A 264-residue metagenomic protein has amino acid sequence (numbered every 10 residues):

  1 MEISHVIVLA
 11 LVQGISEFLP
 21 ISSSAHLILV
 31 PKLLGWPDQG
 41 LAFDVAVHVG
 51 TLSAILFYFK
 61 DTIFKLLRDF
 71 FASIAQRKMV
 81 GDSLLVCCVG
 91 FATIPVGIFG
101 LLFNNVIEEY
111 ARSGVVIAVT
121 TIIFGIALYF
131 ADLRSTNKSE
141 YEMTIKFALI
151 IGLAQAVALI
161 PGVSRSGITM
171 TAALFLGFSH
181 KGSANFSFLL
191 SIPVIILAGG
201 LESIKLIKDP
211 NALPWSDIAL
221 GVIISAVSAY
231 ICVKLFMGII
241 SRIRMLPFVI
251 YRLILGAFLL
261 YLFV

Functional and structural regions predicted by a protein language model:
M1-V264: Multi-pass membrane proteins that catalyze or facilitate reactions on polyprenyl-/lipid-phosphate substrates and their
